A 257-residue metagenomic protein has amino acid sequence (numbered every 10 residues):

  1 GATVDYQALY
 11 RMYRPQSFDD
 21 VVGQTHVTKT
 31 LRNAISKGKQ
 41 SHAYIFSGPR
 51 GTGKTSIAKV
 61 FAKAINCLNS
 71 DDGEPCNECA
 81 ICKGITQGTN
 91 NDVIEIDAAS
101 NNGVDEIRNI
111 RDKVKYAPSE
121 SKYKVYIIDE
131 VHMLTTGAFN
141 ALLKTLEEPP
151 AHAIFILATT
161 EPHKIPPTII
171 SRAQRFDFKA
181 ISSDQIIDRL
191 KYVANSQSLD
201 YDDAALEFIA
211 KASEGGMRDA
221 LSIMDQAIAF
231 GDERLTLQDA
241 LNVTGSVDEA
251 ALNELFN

Functional and structural regions predicted by a protein language model:
G1-R175, V193: P-loop/Walker A NTP-binding region and its immediately flanking N-terminal helices in P-loop NTPase folds
V27, Q87-N91, K122, A158 (+1 more regions): Extended, largely alpha-helical regulatory/partner-binding modules appended to the mid-to-C-terminal parts
